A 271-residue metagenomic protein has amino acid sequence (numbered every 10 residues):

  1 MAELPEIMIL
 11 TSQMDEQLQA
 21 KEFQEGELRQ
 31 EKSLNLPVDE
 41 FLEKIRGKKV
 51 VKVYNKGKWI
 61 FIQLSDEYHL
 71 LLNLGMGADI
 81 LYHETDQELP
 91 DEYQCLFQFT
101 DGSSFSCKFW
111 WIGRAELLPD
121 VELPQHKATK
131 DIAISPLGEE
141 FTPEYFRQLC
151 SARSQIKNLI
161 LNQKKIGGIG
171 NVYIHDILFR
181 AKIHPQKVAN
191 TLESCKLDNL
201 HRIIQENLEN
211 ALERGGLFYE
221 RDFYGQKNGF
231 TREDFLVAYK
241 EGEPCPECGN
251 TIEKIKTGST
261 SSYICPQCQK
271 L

Functional and structural regions predicted by a protein language model:
M1-A115: Gly/Gly-Pro- and Ser/Thr-rich, intrinsically disordered tail segments characteristic of DNA damage-repair and tolerance
A2, E6, G138, K196: Catalytic cores of large soluble enzymes that bind and process phosphate-bearing ligands
P5, P37, P90, P119 (+5 more regions): Proline-rich intrinsically disordered, low-complexity coils
I9, V38, V50-V53, I112 (+5 more regions): Extended aliphatic helical segments
E22-E40, Y54, W59-F61, Y145-L271: Basic, nucleic-acid-binding surfaces and adjacent catalytic neighborhoods in DNA/RNA-processing proteins
I45, T129-I132, L137, I183 (+2 more regions): Short clusters of hydrophobic/aromatic residues that line enzyme substrate/ligand-binding pockets
D66, L70-G168, Y173-R180: Phosphate/anion-contacting hairpin/loop surfaces
